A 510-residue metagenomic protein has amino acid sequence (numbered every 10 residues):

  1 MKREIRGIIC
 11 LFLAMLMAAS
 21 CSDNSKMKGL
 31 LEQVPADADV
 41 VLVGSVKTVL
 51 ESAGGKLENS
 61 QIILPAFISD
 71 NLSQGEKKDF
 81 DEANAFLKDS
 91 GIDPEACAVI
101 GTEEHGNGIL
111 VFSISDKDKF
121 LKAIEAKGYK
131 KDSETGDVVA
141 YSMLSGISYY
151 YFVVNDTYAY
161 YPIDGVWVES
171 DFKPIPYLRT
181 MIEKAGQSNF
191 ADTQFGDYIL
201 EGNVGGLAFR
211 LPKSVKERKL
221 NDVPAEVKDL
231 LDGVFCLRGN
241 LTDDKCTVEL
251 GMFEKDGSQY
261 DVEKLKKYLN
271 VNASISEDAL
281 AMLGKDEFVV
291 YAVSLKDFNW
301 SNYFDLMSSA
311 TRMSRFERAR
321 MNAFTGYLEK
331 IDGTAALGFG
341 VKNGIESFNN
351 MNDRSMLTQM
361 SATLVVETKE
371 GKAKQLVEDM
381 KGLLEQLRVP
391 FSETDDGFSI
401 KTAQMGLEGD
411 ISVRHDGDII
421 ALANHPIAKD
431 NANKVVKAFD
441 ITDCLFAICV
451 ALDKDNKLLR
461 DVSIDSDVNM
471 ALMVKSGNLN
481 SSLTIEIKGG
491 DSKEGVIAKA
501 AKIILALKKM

Functional and structural regions predicted by a protein language model:
M1-I9: Bacterial N-terminal signal peptides that target proteins for export
M17-S20: C-terminal motif of bacterial Sec signal peptides marking the signal peptidase cleavage site
N24-D70: N-terminal mature-domain "stem" immediately C-terminal to a signal peptide or N-terminal signal-anchor/transmembrane
S25-K26, I163-G165, S170-Y303, A447-M510: Leucine-rich, highly hydrophobic segment in Treponema pallidum outer-membrane-associated proteins
V40, K47-S52, G106-N107, K117-K119 (+1 more regions): Primarily extracytoplasmic ectodomains and periplasmic/lumenal surface modules that are beta-strand-rich
V41-L42, E82-F195, A336-I448: Single conserved position on a long alpha-helix in the C-terminal lobe of the eukaryotic protein kinase
K56-S90, A96, A310-F339, G382-E385: Surface-exposed, low-hydrophobicity interaction/linker segments
L269-M360, E367-K374: Extended non-catalytic domains of envelope/secretory-pathway proteins
